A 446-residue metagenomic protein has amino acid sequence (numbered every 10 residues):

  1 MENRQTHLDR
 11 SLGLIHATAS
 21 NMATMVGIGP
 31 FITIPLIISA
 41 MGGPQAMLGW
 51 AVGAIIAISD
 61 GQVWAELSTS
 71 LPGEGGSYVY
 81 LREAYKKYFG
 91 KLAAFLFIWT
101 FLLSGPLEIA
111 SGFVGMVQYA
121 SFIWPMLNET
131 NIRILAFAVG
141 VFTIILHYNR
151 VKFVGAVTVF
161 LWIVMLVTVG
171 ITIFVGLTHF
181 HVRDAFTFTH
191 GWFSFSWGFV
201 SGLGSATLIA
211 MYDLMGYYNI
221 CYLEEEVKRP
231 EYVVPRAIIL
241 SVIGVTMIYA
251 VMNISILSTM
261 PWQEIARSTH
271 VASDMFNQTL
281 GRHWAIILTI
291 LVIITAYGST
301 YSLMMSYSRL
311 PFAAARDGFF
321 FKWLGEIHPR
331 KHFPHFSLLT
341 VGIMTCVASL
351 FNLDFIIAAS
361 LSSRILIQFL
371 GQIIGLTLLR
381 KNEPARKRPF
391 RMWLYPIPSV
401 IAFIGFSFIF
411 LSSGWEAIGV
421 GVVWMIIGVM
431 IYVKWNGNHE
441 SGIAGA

Functional and structural regions predicted by a protein language model:
M1-P44, I58, Q62-A65, H190-G191 (+4 more regions): Membrane-interface "cap" regions at the ends of multi-pass membrane proteins
N3-D9, M47, L127-N131, F160-T289: Helix-loop-helix junctions that connect adjacent transmembrane segments in multi-pass membrane transporters
S11-N21, M47, I55, Y88-L103 (+5 more regions): Select transmembrane alpha-helical segments in multipass membrane proteins
L36, G49, I58-G140, I145-Y148 (+2 more regions): Hydrophobic transmembrane alpha-helices that form the core helical bundles of multi-pass secondary transporters
V79-K86, F122-M126, T207, I239-M304 (+1 more regions): TM-loop-TM module centered on a large, flexible mid-protein loop between adjacent transmembrane helices in multi-pass
V117, N131-R183, W197, M215 (+4 more regions): Membrane-interface loop-to-helix entry segments
T168-T172, P311, L361-R388, W424-G442: Hydrophobic alpha-helical segments of multi-pass membrane transport proteins
W323-F333, F369-I418, N438-A446: C-terminal membrane-solvent junction of multi-pass transporters and transport-like membrane proteins
